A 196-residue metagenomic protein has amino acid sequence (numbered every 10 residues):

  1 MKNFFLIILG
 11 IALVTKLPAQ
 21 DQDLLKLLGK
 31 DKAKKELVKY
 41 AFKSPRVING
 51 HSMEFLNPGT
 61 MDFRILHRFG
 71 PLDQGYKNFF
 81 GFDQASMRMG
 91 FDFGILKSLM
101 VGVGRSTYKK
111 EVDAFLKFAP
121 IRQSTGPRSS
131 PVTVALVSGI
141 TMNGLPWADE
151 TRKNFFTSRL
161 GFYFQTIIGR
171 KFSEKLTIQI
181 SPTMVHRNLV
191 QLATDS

Functional and structural regions predicted by a protein language model:
M1-D23: Bacterial Sec-dependent N-terminal signal peptides
F5-I8, P127, Q179, Q191: Secondary-structure transition/capping residues
Q20-K153, L160-F164, F172, T177-I180 (+1 more regions): Transmembrane beta-barrel domains of Gram-negative outer membranes and organellar outer membranes
F155-R159, A193-D195: A short glycine-/small-residue-rich loop at the edge of a beta-strand within enzyme catalytic domains
E174, R187-S196: Short helix-loop boundary/capping segments
